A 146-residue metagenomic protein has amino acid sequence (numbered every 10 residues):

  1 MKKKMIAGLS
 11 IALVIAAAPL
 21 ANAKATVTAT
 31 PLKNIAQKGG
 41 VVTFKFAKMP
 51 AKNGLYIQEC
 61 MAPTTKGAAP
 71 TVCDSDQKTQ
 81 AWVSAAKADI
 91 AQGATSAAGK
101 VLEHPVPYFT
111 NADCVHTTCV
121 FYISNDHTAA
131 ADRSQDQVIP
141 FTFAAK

Functional and structural regions predicted by a protein language model:
M1-A23: Secretory targeting and sorting signals
K24-K146: Extended, solvent-exposed regions of the mature portions of secreted/cell-surface glycoproteins
